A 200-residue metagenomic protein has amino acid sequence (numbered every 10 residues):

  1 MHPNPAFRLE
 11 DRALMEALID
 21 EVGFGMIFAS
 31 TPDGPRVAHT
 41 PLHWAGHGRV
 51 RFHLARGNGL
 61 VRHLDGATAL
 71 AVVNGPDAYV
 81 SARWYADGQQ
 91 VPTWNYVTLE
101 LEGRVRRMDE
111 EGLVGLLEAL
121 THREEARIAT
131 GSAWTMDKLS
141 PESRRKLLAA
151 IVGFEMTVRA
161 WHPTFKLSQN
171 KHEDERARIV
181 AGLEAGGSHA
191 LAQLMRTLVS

Functional and structural regions predicted by a protein language model:
M1-H2, W44: Short, basic, glycine/proline-bearing loop/turn elements
H2-M26: Short, basic/aromatic recognition patches
E16, Q90, S143-K146: A generic local secondary-structure boundary/capping motif
E21, R36, D65, T93-V97 (+1 more regions): A short, structural micro-pattern
E21-R56, A71: Short beta-strand segments
F52, G103, M156: Residue-level signal for inorganic ion chemistry
R56-A119: Short, structured beta-strand-loop surface elements
R106-S200: C-terminal edge-of-domain segments
